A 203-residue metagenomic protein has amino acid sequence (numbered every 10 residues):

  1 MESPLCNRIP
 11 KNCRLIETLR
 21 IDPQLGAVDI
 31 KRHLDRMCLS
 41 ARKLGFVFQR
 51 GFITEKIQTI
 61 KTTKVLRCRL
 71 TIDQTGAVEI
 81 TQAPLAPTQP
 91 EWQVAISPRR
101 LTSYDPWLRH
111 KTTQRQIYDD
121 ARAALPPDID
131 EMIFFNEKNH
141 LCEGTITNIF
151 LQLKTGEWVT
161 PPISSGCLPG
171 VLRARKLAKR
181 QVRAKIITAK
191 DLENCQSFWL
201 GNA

Functional and structural regions predicted by a protein language model:
M1-R67, T71-A203: Helix-start/capping segments and mature chain N-termini
